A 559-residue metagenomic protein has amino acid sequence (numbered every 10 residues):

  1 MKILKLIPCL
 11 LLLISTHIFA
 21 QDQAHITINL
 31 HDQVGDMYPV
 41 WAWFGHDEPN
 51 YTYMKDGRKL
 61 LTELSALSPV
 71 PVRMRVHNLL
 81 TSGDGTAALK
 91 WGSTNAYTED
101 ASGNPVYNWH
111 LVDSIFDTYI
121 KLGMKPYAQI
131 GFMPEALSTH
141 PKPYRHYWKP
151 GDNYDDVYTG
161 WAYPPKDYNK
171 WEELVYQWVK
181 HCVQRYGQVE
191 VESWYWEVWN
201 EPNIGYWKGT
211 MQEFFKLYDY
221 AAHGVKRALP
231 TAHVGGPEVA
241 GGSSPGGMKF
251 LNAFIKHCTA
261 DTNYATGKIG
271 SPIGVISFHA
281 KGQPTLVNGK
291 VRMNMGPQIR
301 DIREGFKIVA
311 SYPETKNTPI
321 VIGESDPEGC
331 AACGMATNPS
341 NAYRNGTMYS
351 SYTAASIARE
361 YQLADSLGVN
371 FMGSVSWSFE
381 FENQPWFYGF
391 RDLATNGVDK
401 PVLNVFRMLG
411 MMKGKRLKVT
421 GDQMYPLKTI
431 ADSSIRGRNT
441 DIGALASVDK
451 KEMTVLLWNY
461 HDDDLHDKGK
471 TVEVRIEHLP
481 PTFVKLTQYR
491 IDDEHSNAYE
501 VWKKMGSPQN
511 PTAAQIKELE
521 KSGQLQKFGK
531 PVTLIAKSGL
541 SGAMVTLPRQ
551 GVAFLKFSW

Functional and structural regions predicted by a protein language model:
M1-Q21: Bacterial Sec-dependent N-terminal signal peptides
I18-Y195, Q212-G242, G267-P272, S311-K316 (+4 more regions): Non-catalytic accessory regions flanking glycosidase/transglycosidase catalytic cores in CAZymes
Y51, L80-G83, E135, W199-G205 (+3 more regions): Conserved radical SAM core fold
D100, T159-Y163, Y206, K290 (+1 more regions): Short amphipathic alpha-helical segments at helix-loop
G123, Y144-A162, E201-P202, F278-L286 (+1 more regions): A short small-residue
W194-N200, G323: Short, conserved phosphate-binding/catalytic loop or strand-edge motifs used in phosphoryl-/nucleotidyl-transfer
M211-F371, E380, Q384-P385, Y425-D432: Noncatalytic carbohydrate-binding groove/subsite architecture in carbohydrate-active enzymes
Y343-T347, G389-G397: Active-site rim elements
